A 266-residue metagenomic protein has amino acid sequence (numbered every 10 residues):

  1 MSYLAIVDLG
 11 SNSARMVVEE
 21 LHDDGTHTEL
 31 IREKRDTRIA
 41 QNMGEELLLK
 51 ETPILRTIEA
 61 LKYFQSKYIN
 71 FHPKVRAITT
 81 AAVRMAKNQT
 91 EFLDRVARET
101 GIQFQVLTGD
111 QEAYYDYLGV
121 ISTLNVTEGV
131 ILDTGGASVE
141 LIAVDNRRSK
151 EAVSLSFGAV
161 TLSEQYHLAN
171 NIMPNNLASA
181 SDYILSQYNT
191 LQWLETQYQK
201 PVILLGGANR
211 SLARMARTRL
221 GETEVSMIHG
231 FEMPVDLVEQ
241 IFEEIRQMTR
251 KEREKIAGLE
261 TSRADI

Functional and structural regions predicted by a protein language model:
L4-D8, G129-D133: Short glycine-aspartate micro-motif
A5, V18-H22: Active-site neighborhood of HAD-like aspartate-dependent phosphohydrolases
S11-S13, V120, G135-L141, G207: Ser/Thr-glycine-rich phosphate-binding loops at phosphate-binding pockets of nucleotides, nucleotide cofactors
S13-V17, T26: Short N-terminal binding/cap micro-motifs at the start of the first secondary-structure element
V18, N42-M43, L47-K67, F71 (+5 more regions): Helical "lid/coupling" subdomains associated with nucleotide-phosphate turnover
D24-L30, R148-K150: Beta-strand initiation motifs
I31-R35: Short amphipathic
